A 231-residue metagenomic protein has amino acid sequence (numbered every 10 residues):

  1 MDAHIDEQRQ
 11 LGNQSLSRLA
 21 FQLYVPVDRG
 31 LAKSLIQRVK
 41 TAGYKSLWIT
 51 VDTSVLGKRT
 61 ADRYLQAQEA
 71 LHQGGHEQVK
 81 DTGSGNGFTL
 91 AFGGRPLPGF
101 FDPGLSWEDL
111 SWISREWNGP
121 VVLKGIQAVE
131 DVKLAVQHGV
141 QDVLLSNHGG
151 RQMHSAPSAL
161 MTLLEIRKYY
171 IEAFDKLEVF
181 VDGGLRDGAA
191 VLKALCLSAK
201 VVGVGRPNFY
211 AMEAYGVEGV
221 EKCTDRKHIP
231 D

Functional and structural regions predicted by a protein language model:
M1-K133, Q137, G149-Q152: Active-site entrance/lid segments in N-terminal catalytic domains of soluble metabolic enzymes
S15-S34, M153-A159, K168-V181, H228-D231: Short, basic, helix/turn surface patches
K45, Q141, K200: Receiver (REC) domain switch/active-site residues of two-component response regulators
T50, K124, S146-H148, F180-D182 (+1 more regions): Generic beta-strand/beta-sheet core signal
L56-K58, L145-P157, F209-M212: Glycine-rich, proline-tolerant flexible connector loops at the mouths of alpha/beta enzymes
G104-S111, R115, P157-I171: Short loop-to-alpha-helix "cap/lid" segments that border enzyme active sites across diverse enzyme classes
M161-D231: Alpha/beta catalytic cores of nucleotide-metabolism and tRNA/nucleoside-modifying enzymes
